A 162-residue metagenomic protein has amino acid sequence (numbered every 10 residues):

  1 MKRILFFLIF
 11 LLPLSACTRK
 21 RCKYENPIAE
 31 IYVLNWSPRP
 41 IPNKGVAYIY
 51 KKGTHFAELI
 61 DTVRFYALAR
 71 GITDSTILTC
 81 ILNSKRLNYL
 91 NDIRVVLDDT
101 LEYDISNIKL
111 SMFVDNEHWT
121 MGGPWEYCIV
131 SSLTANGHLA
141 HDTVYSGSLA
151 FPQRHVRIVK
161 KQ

Functional and structural regions predicted by a protein language model:
M1-E30: Bacterial Sec-dependent N-terminal signal peptides
T18-K23, I81, Y127-I129: Sequence contexts marking disulfide-bonded cysteines in secreted/extracellular proteins
Y24-N26, P40, N88: Short, surface-exposed loop/turn motifs at beta-strand boundaries within globular domains
I28-Y32, D92-R94: Beta-strand secondary-structure signal
Y32-P40: Structural motif
P42-K44: A general structural motif
V46-Y103: Tryptophan-paired
Y89-Q162: Extracytoplasmic electrostatic interaction patches
